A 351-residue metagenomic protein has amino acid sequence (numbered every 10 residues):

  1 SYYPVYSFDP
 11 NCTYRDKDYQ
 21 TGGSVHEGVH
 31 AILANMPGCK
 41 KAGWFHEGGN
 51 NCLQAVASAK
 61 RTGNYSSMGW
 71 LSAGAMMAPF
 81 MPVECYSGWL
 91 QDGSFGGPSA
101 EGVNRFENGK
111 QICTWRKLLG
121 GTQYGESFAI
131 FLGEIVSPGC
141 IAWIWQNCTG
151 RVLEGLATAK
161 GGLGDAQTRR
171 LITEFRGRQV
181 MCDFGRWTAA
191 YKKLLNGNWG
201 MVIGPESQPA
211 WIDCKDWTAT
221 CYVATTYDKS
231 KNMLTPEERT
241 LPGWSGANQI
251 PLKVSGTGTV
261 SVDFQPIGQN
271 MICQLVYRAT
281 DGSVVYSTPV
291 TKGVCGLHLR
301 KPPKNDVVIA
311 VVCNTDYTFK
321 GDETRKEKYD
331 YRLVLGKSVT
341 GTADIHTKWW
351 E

Functional and structural regions predicted by a protein language model:
S1-F45, G49-L53, A57-T62, G74: Juxtacatalytic substrate-recognition/specificity segment
S1-R15, V83-I112, L156-A159, I272-L275 (+2 more regions): Generic preference for hydrophobic/aromatic residues in regular secondary structure cores
K40-I112: Post-HExxH zinc-binding segment in Zn-dependent metallohydrolases
K41, L118-G120, F264: Short consensus segments that form the blades of beta-propeller domains, in both extracellular/periplasmic
V83-M181: Active-site-proximal alpha-helical
G150-E351: Beta/coil-rich, acidic/histidine-enriched accessory regions frequently appended to metallopeptidases
